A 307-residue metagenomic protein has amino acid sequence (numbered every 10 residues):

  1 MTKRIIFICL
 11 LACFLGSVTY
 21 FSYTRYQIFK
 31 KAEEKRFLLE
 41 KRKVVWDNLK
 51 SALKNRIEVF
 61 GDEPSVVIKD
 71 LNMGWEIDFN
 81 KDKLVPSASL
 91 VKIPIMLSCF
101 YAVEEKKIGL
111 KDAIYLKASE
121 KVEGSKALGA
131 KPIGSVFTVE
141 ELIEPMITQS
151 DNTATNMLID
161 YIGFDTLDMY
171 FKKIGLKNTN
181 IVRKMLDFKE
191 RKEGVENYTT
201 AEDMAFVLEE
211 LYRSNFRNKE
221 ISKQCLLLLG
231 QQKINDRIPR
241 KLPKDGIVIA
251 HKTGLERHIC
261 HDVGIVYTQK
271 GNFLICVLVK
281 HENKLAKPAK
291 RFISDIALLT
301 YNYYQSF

Functional and structural regions predicted by a protein language model:
T2-V59, Y161-G163, E210-D236, T253-F307: Structured C-terminal helix/loop/strand segments within mature extracytoplasmic catalytic/sensor domains
V45-K81, D112: A short, well-structured edge-of-sheet supersecondary motif
G61-E63, N72, N80-D82, A88-L90 (+7 more regions): Extracytoplasmic
E63, N156-R213: Mid-domain, small-residue-enriched loop/turn segments at the edges of structured enzyme/sensor domains
K69-L71, A118, I147-S150, Y161 (+3 more regions): Active-site-proximal beta-strand/loop segments in catalytic clefts of secreted hydrolases
G74, V85-Y115, M146, I275: Active-site SXXK
E105-K131: Short, glycine/proline-biased beta-turn/loop segments that scaffold the active-site neighborhood
K121-N156, F164: Conserved catalytic neighborhood of penicillin-recognizing serine enzymes
